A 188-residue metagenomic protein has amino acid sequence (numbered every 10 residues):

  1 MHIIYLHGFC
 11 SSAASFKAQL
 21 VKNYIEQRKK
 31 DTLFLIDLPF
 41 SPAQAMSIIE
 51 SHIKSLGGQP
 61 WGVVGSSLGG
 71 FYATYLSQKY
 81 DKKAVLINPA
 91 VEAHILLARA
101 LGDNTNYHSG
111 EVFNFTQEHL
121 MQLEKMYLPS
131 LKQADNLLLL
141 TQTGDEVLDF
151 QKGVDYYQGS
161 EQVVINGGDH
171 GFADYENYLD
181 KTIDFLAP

Functional and structural regions predicted by a protein language model:
M1-Q59: Active-site catalytic motif of lipid deacylating hydrolases and related acyltransferases
H7-S11, S67, T143: Active-site glycine-rich loops that stabilize anionic/oxyanionic intermediates across multiple enzyme folds
Q19, N23, T74, Q151-V154: Active-site phosphate/pyrophosphate- and oxyanion-stabilizing loops and adjacent acidic/basic residues in soluble
K54, G58-W61, K82-K83, I87: Internal catalytic or translocation cores that form aromatic/hydrophobic pockets or channels for amphipathic metabolites
V64-A73: Gly/Ala-rich beta-loop-alpha elbow adjacent to hydrolase catalytic centers
L76-Y80: Aromatic pocket-lining residues of Rossmann-like dinucleotide-binding sites
K83-P188: The alpha/beta-hydrolase serine catalytic core
